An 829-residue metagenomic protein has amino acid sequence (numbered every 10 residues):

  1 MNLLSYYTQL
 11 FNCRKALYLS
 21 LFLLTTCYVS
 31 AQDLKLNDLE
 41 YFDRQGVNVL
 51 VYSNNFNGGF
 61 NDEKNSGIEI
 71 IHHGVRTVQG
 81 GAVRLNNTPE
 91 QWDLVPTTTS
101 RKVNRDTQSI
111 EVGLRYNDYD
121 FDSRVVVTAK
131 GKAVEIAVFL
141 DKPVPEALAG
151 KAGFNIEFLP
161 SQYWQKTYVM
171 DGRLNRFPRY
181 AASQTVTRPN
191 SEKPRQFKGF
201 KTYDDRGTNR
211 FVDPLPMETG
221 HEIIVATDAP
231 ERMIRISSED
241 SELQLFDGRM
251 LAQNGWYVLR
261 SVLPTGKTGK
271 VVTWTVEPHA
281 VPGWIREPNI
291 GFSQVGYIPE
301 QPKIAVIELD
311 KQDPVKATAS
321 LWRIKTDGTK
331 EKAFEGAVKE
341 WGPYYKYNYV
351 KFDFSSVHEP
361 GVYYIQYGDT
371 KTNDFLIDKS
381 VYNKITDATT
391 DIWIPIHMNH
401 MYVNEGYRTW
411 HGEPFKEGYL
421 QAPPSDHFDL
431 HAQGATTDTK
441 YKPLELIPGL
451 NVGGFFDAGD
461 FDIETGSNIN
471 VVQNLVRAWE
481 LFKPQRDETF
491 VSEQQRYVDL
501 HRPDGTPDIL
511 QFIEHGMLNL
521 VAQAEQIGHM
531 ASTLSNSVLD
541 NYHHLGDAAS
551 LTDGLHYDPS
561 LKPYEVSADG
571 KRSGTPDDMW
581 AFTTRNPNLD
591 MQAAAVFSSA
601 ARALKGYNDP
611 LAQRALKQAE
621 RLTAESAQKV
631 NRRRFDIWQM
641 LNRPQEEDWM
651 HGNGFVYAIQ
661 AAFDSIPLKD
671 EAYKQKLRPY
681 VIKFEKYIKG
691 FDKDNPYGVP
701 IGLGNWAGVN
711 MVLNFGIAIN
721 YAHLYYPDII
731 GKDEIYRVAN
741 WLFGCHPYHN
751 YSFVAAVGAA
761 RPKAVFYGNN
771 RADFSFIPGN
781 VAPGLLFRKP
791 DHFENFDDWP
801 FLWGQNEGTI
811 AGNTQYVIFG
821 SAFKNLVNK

Functional and structural regions predicted by a protein language model:
M1-Q32: Bacterial Sec-dependent N-terminal signal peptides
D33-E40, F139-D228: Polysaccharide-binding surfaces and accessory modules of carbohydrate-active proteins
R84-P143: Extended, loop-rich substrate-binding clefts of extracytoplasmic carbohydrate-active enzymes
Q162-M170, G283-P302, T372-G412: Low-complexity, Pro/Ser/Thr- and charge-rich linker/hinge segments at domain boundaries
F197-E231, V295, K303-Y367, M398-I469 (+5 more regions): Aromatic (Trp/Tyr) and acidic
T208-G283, F823: Beta-strand-rich recognition/accessory modules
G368-T372, L481-E514, A524-A531, T583-T584 (+6 more regions): Structural helix-adjacent loops and short alpha-helical linkers that scaffold large soluble proteins
S380-G406, I509-G528, L616-R634, Q639-M640 (+3 more regions): Long, well-ordered core segments of solenoidal/helical folds
